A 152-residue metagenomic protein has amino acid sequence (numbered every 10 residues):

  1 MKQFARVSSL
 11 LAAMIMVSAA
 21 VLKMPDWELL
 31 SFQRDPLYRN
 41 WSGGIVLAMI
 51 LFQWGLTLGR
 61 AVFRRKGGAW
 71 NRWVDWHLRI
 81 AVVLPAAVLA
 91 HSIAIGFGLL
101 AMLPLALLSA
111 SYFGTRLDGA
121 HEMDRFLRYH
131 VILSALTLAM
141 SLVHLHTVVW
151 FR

Functional and structural regions predicted by a protein language model:
M1-R152: Membrane-embedded alpha-helical bundles that constitute the cytochrome b-like, heme-associated redox core of multi-pass
